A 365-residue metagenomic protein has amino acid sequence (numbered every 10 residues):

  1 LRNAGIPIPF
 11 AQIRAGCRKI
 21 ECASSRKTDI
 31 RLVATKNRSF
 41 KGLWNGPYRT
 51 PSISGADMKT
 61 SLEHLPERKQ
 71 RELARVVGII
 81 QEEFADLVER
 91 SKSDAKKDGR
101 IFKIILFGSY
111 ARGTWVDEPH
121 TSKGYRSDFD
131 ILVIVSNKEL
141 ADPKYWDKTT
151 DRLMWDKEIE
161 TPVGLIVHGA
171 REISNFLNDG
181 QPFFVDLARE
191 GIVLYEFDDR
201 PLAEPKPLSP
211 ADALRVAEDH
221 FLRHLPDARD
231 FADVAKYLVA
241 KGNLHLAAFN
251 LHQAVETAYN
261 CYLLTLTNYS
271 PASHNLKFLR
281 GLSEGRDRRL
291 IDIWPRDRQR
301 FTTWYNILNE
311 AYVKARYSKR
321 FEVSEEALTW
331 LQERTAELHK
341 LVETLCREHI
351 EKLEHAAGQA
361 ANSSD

Functional and structural regions predicted by a protein language model:
R14: Short Gly/Ser/Thr- and charged-rich N-terminal loops/segments that act as flexible capping/hinge elements
S24-S25, S39, S52-S54: Serine residues within intrinsically disordered or low-complexity segments
K59-K92, K96-D98, D117-N178: Metal-dependent nucleotidyltransferase catalytic core
I101-W115: Short gly/ser-rich loop at a beta-strand->alpha-helix junction or flexible surface loop bordering the NTP-binding
L140-D151, V163-G169, S174-D365: Terminal alpha-helical segments
